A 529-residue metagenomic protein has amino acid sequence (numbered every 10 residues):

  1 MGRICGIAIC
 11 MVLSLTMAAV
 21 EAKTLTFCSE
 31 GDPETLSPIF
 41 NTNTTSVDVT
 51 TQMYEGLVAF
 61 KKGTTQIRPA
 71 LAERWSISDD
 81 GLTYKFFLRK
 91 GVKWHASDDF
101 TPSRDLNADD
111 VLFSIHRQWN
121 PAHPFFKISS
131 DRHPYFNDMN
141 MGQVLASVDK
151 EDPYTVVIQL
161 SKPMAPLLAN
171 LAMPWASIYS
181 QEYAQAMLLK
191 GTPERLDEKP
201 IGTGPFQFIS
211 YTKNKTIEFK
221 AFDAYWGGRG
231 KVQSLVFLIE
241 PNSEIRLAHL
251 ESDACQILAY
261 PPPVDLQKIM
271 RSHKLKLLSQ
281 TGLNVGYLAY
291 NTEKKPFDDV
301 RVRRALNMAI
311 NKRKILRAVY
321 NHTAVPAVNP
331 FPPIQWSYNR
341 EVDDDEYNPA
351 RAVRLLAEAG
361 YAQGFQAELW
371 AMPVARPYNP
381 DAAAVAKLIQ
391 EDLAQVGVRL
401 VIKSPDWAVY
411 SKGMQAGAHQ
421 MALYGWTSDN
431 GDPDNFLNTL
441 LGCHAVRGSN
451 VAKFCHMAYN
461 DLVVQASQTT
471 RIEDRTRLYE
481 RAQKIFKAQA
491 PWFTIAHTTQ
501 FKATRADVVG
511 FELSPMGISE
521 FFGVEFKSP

Functional and structural regions predicted by a protein language model:
L25, A165, T212, A221 (+4 more regions): Detector for C-terminal structural segments
C28-D80, H116, H123, I201-P205: N-terminal lobe/hinge region of extracytoplasmic solute-binding protein
D32-V47, L71, A96-T101, A165-S177 (+3 more regions): A structural "hinge/loop" feature
K61, K220-D223, Q280-A305, A309 (+1 more regions): A bilobed periplasmic-binding-protein/Venus flytrap-type ligand-binding module shared by bacterial periplasmic
E73-P124, V157, H249, P296: Aromatic- and charge-enriched surface segment that lines or borders ligand/interaction sites
W119-N120, P124-A184: Surface-exposed binding/hinge segments that line and control ligand-binding clefts or catalytic entry sites
G191-D197, A221-K268, A386, R399-V401: Ligand-site clamp/hinge motif
F206, P326-A359, R376-A384: Structural transition elements
